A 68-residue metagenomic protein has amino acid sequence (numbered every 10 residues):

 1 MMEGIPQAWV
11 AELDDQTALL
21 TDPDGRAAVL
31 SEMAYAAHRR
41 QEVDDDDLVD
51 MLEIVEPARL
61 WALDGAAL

Functional and structural regions predicted by a protein language model:
M1-L68: Acidic, Ser/Pro/Thr-rich low-complexity regulatory regions and the short amphipathic helical interaction modules they
